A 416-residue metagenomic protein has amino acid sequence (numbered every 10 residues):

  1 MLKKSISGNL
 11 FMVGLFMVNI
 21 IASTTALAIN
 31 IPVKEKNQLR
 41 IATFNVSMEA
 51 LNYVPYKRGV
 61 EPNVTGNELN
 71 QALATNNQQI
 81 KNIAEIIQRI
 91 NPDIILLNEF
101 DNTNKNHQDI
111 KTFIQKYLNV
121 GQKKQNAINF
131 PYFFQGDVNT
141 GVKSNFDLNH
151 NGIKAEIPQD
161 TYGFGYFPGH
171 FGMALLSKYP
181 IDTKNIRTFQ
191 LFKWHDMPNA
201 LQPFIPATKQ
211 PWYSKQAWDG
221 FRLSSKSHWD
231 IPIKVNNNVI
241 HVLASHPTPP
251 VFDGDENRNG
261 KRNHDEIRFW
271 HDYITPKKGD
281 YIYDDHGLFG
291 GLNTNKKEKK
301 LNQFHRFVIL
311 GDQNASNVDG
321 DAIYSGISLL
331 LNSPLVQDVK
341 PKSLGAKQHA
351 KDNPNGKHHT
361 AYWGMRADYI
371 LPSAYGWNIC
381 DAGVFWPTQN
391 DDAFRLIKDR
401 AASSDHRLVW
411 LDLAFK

Functional and structural regions predicted by a protein language model:
L2-V13: Bacterial N-terminal signal peptides that target proteins for export
M12-A22: Bacterial N-terminal signal peptides
T24-M173, F204-F221, N236-I240, D255 (+5 more regions): N-terminal, active-site-proximal structural segment of metallo-dependent hydrolase catalytic domains
I29, P180-A200, L223, D230-I233 (+2 more regions): Metal-dependent phosphoester-hydrolase catalytic domains
V46-A50, F100-K105, V138-K143, I181-T183 (+4 more regions): Solvent-exposed loop/turn segments at secondary-structure junctions within structured extracellular/periplasmic domains
Q88-P92, F100, T112-Q122, V138 (+6 more regions): Sec-exported extracytoplasmic/periplasmic mature domains
H170, L175-K178, N185: Surface-exposed binding/hinge segments that line and control ligand-binding clefts or catalytic entry sites
N238-K261: Active-site His/acidic residue clusters
